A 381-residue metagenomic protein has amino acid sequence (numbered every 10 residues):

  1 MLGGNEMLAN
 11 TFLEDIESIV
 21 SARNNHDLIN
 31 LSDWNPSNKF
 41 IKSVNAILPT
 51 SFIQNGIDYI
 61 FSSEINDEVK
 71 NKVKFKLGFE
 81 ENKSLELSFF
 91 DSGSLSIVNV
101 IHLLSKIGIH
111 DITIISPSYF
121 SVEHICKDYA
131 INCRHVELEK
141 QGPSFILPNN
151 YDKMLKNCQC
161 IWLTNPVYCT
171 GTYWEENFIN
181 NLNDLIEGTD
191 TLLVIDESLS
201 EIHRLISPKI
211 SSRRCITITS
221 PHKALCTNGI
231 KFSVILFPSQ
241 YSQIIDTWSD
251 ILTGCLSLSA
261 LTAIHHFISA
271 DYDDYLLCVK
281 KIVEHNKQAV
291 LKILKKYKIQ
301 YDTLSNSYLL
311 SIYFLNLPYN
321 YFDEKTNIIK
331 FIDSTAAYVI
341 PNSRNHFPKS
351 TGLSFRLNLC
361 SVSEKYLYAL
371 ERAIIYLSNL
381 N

Functional and structural regions predicted by a protein language model:
M1, N82-K83, K330-Y338, N345-N381: PLP-dependent enzyme catalytic core of the Aspartate aminotransferase-like
L2-L95, L380-N381: N-terminal small-domain helix-loop-helix segment of the aminotransferase-like
S32, S118, K280-L291, Q300-L317 (+1 more regions): Conserved glycine-rich beta-strand-loop-beta hairpin in the small C-terminal domain of fold type I
W34-K39, S94-S96, Y119-F120, Q141 (+8 more regions): Short, solvent-exposed loop/turn segments at secondary-structure junctions
G56-I186, S200-S212, I216: Conserved core of the PLP fold type I
Y129, G188-T189, Y297, T335: Helix C-cap/helix->beta junction micro-motif
I216-S305: PLP-dependent aminotransferase class I/II
